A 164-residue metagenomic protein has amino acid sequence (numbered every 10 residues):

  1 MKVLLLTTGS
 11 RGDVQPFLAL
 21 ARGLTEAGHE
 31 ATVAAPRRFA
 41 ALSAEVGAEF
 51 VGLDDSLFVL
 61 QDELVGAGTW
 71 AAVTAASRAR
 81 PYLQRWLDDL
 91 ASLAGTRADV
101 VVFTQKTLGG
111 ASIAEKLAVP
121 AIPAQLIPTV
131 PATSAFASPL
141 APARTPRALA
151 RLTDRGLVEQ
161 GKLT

Functional and structural regions predicted by a protein language model:
M1-V51: N-terminal subdomain of nucleotide-sugar transferases
A34-A41, E45-T164: Nucleotide-sugar-dependent glycosyltransferase catalytic domains
